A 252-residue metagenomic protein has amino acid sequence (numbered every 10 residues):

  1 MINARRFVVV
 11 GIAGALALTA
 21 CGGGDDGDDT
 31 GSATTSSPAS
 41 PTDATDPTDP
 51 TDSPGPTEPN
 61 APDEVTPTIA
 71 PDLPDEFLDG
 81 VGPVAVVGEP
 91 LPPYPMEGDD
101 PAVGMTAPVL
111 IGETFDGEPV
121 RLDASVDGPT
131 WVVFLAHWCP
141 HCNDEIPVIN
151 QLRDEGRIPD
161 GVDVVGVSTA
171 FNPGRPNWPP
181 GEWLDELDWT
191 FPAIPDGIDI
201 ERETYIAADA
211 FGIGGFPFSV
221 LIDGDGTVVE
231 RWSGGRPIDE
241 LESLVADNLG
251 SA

Functional and structural regions predicted by a protein language model:
I2-I111, S251-A252: N-terminal targeting signals for export/organelle localization
V120-N143, I149: Short active-site neighborhood of thiol/selenol oxidoreductases, capturing the structured segment around
G128-T130, V162, P217: Alpha/beta-hydrolase fold active-site loops
F134-H137, I146, V167-A170, I194-I198 (+2 more regions): Active-site-proximal beta-strand/loop segments in catalytic clefts of secreted hydrolases
N143-D188, I198-A207: Structural microenvironment flanking redox-active thiols in thiol-disulfide oxidoreductases
L187-W189, D196-G250: Thiol/disulfide oxidoreductase modules built on the thioredoxin-like
